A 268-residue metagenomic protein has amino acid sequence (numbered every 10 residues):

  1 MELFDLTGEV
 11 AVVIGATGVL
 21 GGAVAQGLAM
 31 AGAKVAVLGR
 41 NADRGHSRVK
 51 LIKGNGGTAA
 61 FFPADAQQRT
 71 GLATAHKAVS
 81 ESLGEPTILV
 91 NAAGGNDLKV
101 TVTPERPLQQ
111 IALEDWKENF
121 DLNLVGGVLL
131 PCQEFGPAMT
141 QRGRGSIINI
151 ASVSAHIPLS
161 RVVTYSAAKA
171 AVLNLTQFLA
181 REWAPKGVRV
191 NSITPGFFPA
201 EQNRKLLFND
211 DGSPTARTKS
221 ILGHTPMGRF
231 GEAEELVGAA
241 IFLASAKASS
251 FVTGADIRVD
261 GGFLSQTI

Functional and structural regions predicted by a protein language model:
M1-E2, I157, M227, I241 (+1 more regions): Short C-terminal tail/terminal secondary-structure segment of NAD(P)H-dependent dehydrogenase/reductase domains
E2, T103-R106, P185, F197-H224 (+1 more regions): A glycine/serine/threonine-rich, flexible loop-to-helix segment that serves as the NAD(P) cofactor-binding "lid"
T17-G18, N41: Conserved glycine-rich cofactor-binding loop
V100-F120, I221: Substrate-binding pocket helix/loop in short-chain dehydrogenase/reductase
N123, G127-L130, P185, S192 (+2 more regions): C-terminal helical subdomain
C132, A168, T176: Active-site helix of classical SDR
P137, R181-P185, S250: Alpha-helical segment proximal to the catalytic Tyr-Lys
S152: Residue(s) in the substrate-gating loop at a strand-loop-helix junction that position the organic substrate next
